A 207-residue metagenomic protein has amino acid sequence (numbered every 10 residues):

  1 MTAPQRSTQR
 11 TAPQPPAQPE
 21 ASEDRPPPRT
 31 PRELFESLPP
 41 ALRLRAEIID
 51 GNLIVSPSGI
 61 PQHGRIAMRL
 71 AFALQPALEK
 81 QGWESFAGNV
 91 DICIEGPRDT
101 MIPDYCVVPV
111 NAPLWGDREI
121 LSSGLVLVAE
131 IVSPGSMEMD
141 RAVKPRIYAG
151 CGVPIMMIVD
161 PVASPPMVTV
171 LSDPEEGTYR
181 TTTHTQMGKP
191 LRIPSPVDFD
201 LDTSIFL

Functional and structural regions predicted by a protein language model:
M1-C151, I155-L207: Gly/Pro/Ser/Thr-rich low-complexity, intrinsically disordered segments predominantly at protein N-termini
